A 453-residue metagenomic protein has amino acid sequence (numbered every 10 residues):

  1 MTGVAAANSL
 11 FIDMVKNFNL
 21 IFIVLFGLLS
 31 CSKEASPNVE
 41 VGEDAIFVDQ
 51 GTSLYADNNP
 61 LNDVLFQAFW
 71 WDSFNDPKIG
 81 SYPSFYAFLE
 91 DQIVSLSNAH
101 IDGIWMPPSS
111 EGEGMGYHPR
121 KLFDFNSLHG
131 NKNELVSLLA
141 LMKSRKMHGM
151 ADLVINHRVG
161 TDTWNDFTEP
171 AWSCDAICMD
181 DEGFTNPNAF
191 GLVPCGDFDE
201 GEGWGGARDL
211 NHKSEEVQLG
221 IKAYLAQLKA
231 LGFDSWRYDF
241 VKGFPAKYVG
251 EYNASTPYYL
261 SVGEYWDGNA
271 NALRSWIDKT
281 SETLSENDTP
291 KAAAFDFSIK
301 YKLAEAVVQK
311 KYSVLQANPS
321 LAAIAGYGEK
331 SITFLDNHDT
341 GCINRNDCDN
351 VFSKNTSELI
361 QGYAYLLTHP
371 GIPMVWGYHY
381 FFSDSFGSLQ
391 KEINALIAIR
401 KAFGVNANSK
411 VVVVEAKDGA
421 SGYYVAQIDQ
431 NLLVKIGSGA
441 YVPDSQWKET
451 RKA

Functional and structural regions predicted by a protein language model:
G3-D13: Short, Lys/Arg-enriched N-terminal segments with co-localized hydrophobic residues within the first ~10-30 amino acids
K16-I23: Sec-dependent signal peptide recognition, specifically the positively charged N-region followed immediately by
L28-S30: C-terminal motif of bacterial Sec signal peptides marking the signal peptidase cleavage site
S32-E34: Bacterial signal peptide processing site
G42-W71, F88-S97, I101, E111-Y117 (+5 more regions): Active-site-proximal helices and loops of the catalytic beta/alpha 8
D72-P83, G203-G206, H212: Acidic/histidine-rich helix-loop elements that form or flank divalent-metal/phosphate-binding sites at the catalytic
G114-N126, N156-V193, A254-P257: Aromatic- and acidic-residue-enriched segments that line the glycan-binding/catalytic groove of carbohydrate-active
E169-L231: Active-site-adjacent "subsite" loops/lids of carbohydrate-active enzymes
